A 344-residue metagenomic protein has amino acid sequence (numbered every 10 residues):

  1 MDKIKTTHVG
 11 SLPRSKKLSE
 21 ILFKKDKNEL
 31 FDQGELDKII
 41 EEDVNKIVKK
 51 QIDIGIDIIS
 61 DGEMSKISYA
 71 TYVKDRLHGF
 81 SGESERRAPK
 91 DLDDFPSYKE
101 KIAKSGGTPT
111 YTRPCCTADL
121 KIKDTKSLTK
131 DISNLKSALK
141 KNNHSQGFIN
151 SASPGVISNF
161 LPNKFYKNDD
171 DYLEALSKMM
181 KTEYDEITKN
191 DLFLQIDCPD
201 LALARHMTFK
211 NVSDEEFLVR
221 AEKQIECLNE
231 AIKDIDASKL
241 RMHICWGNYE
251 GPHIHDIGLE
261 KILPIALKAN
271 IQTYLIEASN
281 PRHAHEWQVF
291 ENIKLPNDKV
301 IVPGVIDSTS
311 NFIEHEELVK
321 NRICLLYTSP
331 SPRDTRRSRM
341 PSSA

Functional and structural regions predicted by a protein language model:
K3, V9-N28, S81-T208, D214-V219: Active-site-proximal, glycine-rich beta->alpha crossover segments in alpha/beta enzymes that shape flexible
I4, Q51, I149, I187 (+3 more regions): Conserved, mostly hydrophobic/aromatic
E29-A70: TRNA-binding/sensing appendages of the translation machinery
D57-I58, Q146-F148, F193-Q195, K239-H243 (+3 more regions): Structural preference for beta-strand elements that scaffold enzyme active sites
K136-H144, I232-A237, L267, V289-D298: Acidic (Asp/Glu)-rich catalytic clusters
R282-Q288: Active-site-adjacent beta->alpha loops and helix N-cap segments on the catalytic face of soluble alpha/beta enzymes
I293-E317: Generic long, charged, amphipathic alpha-helical segments
Y327-D334: Conserved small/polar residues in nucleotide/adenosyl-binding loops
